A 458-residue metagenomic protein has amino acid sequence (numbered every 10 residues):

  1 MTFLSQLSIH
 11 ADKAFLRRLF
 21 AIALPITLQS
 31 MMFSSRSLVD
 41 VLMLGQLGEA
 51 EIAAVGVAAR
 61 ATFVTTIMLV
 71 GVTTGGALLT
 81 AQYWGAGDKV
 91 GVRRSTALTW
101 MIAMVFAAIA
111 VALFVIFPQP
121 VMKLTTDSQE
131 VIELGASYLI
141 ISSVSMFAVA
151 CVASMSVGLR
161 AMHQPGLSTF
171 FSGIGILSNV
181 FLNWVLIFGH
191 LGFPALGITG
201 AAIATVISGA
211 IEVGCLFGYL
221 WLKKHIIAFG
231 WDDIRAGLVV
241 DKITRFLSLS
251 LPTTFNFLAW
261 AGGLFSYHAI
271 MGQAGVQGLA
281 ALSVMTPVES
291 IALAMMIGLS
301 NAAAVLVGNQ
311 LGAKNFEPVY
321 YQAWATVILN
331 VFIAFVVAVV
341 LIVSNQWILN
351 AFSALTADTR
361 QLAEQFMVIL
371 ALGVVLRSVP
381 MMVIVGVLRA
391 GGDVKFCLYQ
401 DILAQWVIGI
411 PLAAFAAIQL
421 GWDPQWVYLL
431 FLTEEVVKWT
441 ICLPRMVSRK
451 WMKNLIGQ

Functional and structural regions predicted by a protein language model:
M1-I26, T80-F147, A195-L251, V307-V374 (+1 more regions): Short alpha-helical transmembrane segments in multi-pass integral membrane proteins
A21-D40, I141, G175, S208-E212 (+4 more regions): Transmembrane helical elements of multi-pass membrane transporters/channels
M31, S35-A53, M122-Q129, V185-L196 (+4 more regions): Helix-terminus/linker motif at the lipid-water interface of multi-pass membrane proteins
E49-R60, G135-L139, V276-I291, E364-V368 (+1 more regions): Small-residue hotspots at the loop-to-helix junctions and early N-terminal turns of transmembrane alpha-helices
I52-A112, V149-S168, A281-N345, S378-Q400: Small-residue-rich hydrophobic transmembrane alpha-helices
V64-I67, N179-N183, V213-F217, I291-A294 (+3 more regions): Hydrophobic transmembrane alpha-helices of multi-pass small-molecule transporters
T73, S142-A161, S168-I176, A201-L216 (+6 more regions): Short runs within selected transmembrane alpha-helices of multi-pass transporters and secretion channels
F114, V157, N183, I187 (+9 more regions): Structural signal for membrane-spanning alpha-helices in multi-pass inner-membrane proteins, emphasizing helix cores
